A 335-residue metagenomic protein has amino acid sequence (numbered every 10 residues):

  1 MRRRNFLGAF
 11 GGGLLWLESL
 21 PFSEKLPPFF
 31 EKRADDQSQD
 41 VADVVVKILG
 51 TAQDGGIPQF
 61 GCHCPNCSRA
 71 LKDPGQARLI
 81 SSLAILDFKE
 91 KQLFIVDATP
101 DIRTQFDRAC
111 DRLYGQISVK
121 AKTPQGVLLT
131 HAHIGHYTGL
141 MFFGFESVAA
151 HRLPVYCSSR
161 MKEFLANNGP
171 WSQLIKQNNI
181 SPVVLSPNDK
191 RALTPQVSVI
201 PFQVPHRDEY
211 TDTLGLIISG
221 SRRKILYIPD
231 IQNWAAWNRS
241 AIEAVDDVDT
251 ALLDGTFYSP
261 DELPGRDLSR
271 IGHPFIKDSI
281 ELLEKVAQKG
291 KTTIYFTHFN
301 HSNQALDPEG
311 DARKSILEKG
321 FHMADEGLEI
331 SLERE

Functional and structural regions predicted by a protein language model:
M1, L20-G50: C-terminal segment of N-terminal export signals and the immediately downstream linker at the start of the mature
N5-L26: N-terminal export signals
D36-D111, G115-V119, P182-A244, L328-E335: Core dinuclear metal-dependent hydrolase active-site scaffold
V46, F106, H131, V155 (+5 more regions): Divalent metal-coordination and catalytic microenvironments
I95-T99, Q125-G135, S158, Y227-I231 (+3 more regions): Active-site neighborhood of phospho(di)ester-bond hydrolases with catalytic His/Asp-centered motifs
D101-C110, Y114-V148: Di-metal (Zn2+ and/or Mg2+/Mn2+) metal-binding site signature of metallo-dependent hydrolases with the MBL/beta-CASP
V119-K122, F145-A150, L174, I242-D246 (+1 more regions): Short, conserved loop/helix-junction motifs that constitute active-site signature segments in enzyme catalytic cores
K224, Q232-E329: Cap/insert and terminal regions of metallo-dependent hydrolase folds
